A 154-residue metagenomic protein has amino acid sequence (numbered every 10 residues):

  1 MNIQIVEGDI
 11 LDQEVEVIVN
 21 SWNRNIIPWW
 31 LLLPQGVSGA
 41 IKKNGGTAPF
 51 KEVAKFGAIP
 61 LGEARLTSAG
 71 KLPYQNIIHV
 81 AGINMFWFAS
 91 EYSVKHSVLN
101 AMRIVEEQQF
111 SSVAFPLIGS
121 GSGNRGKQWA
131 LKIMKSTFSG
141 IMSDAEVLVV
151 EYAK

Functional and structural regions predicted by a protein language model:
M1-I5: Extreme N-terminal starter segment of soluble prokaryotic enzymes
D9-D12, A69-L72, S139-M142: Solvent-exposed alpha-helices and their adjacent loops that cap or buttress functional pockets in soluble metabolic
I10-F56: Short, conserved "active-site rim" segments that organize catalytic pockets and cofactor/ligand binding
E16, Q75, S111: Conserved acidic residues
V19, I78, F115: Conserved, mostly hydrophobic/aromatic
P49-Y74: N-terminal short beta-loop-beta anion/metal-coordinating cradle
L72-M85: Short, basic/glycine-rich phosphate-binding loops at helix/coil junctions that contact nucleotide phosphates
G82-K154: Phosphate/ribose-phosphate-bearing ligand recognition and processing surfaces, centered on ADP-ribose/NAD(+/P+) systems
